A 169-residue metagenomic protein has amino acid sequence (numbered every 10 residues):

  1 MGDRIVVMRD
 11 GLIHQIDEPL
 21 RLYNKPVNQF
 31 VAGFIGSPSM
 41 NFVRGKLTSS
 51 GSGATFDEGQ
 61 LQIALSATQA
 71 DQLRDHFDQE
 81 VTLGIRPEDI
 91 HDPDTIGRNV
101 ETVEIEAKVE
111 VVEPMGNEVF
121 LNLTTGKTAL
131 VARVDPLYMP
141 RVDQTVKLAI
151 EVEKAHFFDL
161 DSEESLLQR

Functional and structural regions predicted by a protein language model:
M1-Q62: Internal alpha/beta loop-helix hairpins
G33, V43-R44, H91, V131-R133: Short, well-ordered beta-strand segments in soluble/periplasmic domains
F42-G45, G97-A129: Short beta-strand/loop micro-motif enriched in small hydrophobics and charged residues
S49-G53, V112-E118, L160: Short, conserved beta-turn/loop elements at beta-strand boundaries and strand-helix junctions
G53-K108, M139-R169: Glycine/charge-rich catalytic "coupling/switch" loops of P-loop NTPases
D57-A67, L123-L130, V134: Short solvent-exposed strand/turn elements
